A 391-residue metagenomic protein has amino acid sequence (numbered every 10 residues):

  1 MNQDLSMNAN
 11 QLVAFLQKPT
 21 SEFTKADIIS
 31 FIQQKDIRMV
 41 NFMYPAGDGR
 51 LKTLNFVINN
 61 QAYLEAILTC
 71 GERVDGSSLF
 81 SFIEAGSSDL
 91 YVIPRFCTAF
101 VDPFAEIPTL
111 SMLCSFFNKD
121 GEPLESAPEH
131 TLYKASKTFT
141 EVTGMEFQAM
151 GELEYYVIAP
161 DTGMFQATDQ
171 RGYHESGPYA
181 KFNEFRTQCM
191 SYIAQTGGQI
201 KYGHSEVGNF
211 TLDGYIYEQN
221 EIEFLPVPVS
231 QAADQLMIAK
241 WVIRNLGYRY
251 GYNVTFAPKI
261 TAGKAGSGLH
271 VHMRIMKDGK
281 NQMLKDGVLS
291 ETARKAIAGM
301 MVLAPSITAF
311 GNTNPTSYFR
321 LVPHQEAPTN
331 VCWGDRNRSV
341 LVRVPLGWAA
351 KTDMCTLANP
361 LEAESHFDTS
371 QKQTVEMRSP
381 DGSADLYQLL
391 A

Functional and structural regions predicted by a protein language model:
M1-F210, V227-W241, Y252, G382 (+1 more regions): ATP/Mg2+-dependent ligation/transfer catalytic cores
N2-K35, M43, D48, L64-I67 (+4 more regions): C-terminal accessory/tail domains of diverse enzymes
M7-Q11, A167-D169, H270-N281, F367-Q373: Short acidic (Asp/Glu) and glycine-rich catalytic loops that position anionic groups and cofactors
M43, T53-N55, L113, Y156 (+8 more regions): Structured core elements
V101-T109, E146-Q148, L212-I216, K264 (+2 more regions): Short glycine/proline-enriched loop/turn "hinge" motifs that connect secondary-structure elements and lie
L113, E152-Q166, N209-E223, A257-G279: Histidine-centered divalent-metal-coordination microenvironment in nucleic-acid enzymes
S176-A180, N209-L212, V227-D234, A257-K264 (+3 more regions): Alpha-helix capping and helix-loop boundary segments enriched in small/acidic/polar residues
Y192-Q199, H204-E206, I216, E221 (+4 more regions): N-terminal structural module
